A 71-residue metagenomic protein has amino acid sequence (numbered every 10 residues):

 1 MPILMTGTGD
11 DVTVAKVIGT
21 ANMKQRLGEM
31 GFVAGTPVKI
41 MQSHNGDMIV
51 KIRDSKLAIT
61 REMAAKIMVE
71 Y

Functional and structural regions predicted by a protein language model:
I3, D11-V12, Q25, M41-Y71: C-terminal structural segments of small proteins and small subunits
V14-V17, V38-I40: Conserved hydrophobic positions within beta-strands
I18-M23, E29: Short, conserved turn/kink motifs that form compact alpha/beta structural patches or helix kinks used as
